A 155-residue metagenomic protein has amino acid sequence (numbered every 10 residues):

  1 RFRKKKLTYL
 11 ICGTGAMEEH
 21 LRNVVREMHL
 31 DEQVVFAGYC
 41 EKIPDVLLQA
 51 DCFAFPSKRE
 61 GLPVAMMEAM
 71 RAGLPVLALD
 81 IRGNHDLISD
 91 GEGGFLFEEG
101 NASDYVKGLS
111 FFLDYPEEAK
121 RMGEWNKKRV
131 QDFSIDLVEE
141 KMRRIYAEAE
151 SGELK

Functional and structural regions predicted by a protein language model:
R1-V35, D114: A conserved nucleotide-sugar
Y39, K58: Aromatic "clamp/platform" in nucleotide-sugar-dependent glycosyltransferases that forms part of the donor/acceptor
P63-M66, N84: Short glycine/serine-rich donor-binding loops of glycosyltransferases
P75-A78, I88: Short hydrophobic beta-strand element within catalytic cores of glycosyltransferases and related nucleotide-activated
D90-G91, F95-A102, F111-P116: Conserved acidic donor-binding segment of nucleotide-sugar-dependent glycosyltransferases
D104, F111, E118-D132, K141-R144: A short, well-ordered alpha-helix in the C-terminal region of glycosyltransferases
I135-K155: C-terminal alpha-helical cap of glycosyltransferases
